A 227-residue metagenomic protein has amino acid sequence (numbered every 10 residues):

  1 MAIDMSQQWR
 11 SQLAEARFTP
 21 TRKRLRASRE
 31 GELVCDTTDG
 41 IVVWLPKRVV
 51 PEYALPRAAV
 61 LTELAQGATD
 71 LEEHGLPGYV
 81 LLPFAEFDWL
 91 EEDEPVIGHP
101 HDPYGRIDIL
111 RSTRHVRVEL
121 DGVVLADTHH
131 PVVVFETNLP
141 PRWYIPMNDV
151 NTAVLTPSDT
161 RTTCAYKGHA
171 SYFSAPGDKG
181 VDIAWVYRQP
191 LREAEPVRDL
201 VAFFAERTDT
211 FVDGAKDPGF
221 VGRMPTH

Functional and structural regions predicted by a protein language model:
M1-H227: Terminal leader/tail segments of proteins
